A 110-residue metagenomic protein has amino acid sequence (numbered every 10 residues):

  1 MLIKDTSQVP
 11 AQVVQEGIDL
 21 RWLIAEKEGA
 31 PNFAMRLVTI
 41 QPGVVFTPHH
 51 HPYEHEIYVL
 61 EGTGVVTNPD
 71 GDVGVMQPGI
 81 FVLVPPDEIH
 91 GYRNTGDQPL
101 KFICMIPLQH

Functional and structural regions predicted by a protein language model:
M1-N32: A short, N-terminal "cap"/entry segment at the start of jelly-roll beta-barrel domains of the cupin/DSBH fold
R21, R36-H51, P86: Conserved short histidine dyad/triad with adjacent acidic residue
E28-G29, G71, D97-Q98, H110: Short strand-connecting beta-turns/loops that link adjacent beta-strands
L37, E56, L83, Q98-H110: A short hydrophobic beta-strand segment most commonly corresponding to one strand of the jelly-roll/cupin
L37-I40, H51-V66: Short, conserved beta-strand element in jelly-roll/cupin
T47-P48, V66-T67, V84, I89-G96: Short beta-strand His + acidic residue motifs that chelate non-heme Fe in jelly-roll/DSBH and cupin folds
P52-Y53, D72, E88-I89, Q98: A generic "binding-loop/recognition-motif" signal
D70-P86: Short acidic-glycine-tyrosine-enriched beta hairpin
